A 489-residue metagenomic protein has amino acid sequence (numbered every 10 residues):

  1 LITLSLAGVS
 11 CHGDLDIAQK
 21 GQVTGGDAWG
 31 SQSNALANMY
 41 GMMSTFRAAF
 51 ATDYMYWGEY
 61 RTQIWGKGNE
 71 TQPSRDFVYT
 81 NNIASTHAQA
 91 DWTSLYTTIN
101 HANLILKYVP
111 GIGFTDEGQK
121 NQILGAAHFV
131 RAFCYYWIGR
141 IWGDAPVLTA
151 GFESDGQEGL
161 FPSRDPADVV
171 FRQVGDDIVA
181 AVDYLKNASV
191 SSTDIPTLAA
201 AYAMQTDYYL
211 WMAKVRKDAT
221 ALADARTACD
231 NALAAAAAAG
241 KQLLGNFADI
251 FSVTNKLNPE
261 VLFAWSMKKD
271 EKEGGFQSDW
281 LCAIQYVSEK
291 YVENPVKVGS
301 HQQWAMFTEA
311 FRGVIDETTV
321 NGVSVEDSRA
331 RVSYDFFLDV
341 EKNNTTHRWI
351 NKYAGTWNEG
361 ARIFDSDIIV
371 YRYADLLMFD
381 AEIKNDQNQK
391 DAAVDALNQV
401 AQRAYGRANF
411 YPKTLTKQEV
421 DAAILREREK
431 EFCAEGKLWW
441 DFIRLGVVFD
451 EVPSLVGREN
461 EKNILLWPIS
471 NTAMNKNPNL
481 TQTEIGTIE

Functional and structural regions predicted by a protein language model:
L1-G8: Bacterial N-terminal signal peptides
C11-E59, L104, D168, N479-E489: Acidic, glycine-rich segments characteristic of secretory precursors and extracytoplasmic regions
C11-H12, L95-Y96, Q173, N255-G299 (+4 more regions): Long, intrinsically disordered, low-complexity segments
S31-Y40, S44-T45, T71-W142, F161 (+7 more regions): Conserved, well-structured interaction surfaces
T52-E70, L148-A150, K186-A203, Y208-A283 (+3 more regions): Short, surface-exposed recognition loops and adjoining beta-strand edges that mediate ligand/DNA contacts, enriched
E309-Y373: Flexible, polar/acidic helix-loop-strand segments at domain edges
